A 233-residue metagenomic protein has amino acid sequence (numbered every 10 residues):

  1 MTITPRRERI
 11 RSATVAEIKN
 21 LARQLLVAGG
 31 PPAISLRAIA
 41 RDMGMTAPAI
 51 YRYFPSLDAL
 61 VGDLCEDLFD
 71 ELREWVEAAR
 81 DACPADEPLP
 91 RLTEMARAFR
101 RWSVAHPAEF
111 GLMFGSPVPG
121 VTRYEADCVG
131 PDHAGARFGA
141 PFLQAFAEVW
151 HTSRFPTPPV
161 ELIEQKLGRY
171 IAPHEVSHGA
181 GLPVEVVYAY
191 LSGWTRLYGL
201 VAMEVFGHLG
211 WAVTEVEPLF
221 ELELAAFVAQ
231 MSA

Functional and structural regions predicted by a protein language model:
M1-G29, A33-A38, D42, P55-G62 (+2 more regions): Basic, helix-initiating cap at the start of DNA-binding domains
A13, E17-Q24, A59-A79, E94-R101 (+2 more regions): Alpha-helical structural segments
G44-F54: Short hydrophobic/aromatic patch on the recognition helix
V76-P84, P117, E204-H208: Secondary-structure edge/capping motif, primarily at the C-terminal ends of alpha-helices and the immediately following
A79-E109, H133-G139: Hydrophobic alpha-helical connector segments
M113: Long, contiguous binding/interaction regions
S116-P131: Solvent-exposed, charged amphipathic helical/linker segments at domain boundaries
A140-A233: C-terminal peripheral helix-coil segments that are non-catalytic and often amphipathic
